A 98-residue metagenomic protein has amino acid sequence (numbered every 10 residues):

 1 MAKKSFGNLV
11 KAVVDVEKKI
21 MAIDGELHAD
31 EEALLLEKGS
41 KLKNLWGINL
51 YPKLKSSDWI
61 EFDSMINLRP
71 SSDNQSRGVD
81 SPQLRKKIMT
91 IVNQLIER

Functional and structural regions predicted by a protein language model:
M1-G7, K41-K43, Q94-R98: Intrinsically disordered, low-complexity acidic regions enriched in Pro/Ser/Thr
M1-L34: Negatively charged, low-complexity tracts enriched in Asp/Glu with abundant Ser/Thr
N8, S40-L42, L54, D80 (+1 more regions): Generic, well-ordered alpha-helical segments
L9, V13-V16, I60-F62, I88 (+1 more regions): Generic structural hydrophobic/aromatic packing signal, biased to beta-strands
L27-S56: Amphipathic, interaction-prone secondary-structure segments
E37, L68-S72, P82-K86: Short, surface-exposed linear patches
P52, S56-G78: Intrinsically disordered, low-complexity regulatory segments enriched in Ser/Thr/Pro and charged residues
G78-R98: Well-ordered alpha/beta subsegment
